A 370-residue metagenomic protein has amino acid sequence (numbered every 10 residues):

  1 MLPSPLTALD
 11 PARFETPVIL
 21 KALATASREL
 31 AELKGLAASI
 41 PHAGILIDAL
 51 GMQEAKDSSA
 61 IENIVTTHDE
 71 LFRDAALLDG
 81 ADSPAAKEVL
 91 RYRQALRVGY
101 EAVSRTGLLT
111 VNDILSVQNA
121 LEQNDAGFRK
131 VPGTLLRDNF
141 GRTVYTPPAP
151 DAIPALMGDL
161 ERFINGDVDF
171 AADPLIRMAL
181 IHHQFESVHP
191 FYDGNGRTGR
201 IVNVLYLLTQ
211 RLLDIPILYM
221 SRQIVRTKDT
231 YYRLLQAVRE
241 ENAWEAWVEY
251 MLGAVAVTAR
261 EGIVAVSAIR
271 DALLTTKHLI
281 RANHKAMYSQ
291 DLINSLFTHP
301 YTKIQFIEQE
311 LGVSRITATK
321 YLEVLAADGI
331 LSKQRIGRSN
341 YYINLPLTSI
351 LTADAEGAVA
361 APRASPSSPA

Functional and structural regions predicted by a protein language model:
M1-A370: FIC/Doc superfamily catalytic core
